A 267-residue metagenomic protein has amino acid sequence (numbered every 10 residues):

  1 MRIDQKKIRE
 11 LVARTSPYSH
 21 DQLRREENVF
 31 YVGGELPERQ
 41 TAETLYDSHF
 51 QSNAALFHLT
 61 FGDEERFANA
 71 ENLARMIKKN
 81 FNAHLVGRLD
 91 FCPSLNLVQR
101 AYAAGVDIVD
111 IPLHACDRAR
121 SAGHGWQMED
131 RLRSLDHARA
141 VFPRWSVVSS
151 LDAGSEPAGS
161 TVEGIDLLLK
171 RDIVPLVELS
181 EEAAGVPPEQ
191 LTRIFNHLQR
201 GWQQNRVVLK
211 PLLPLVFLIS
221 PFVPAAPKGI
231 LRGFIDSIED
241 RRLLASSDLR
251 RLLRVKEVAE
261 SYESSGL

Functional and structural regions predicted by a protein language model:
M1-A54, N69-N72, N82, H137 (+3 more regions): Auxiliary Fe-S-binding modules of radical SAM enzymes
A54-H197: Conserved AdoMet/S-adenosylmethionine-binding subsite of the radical SAM
